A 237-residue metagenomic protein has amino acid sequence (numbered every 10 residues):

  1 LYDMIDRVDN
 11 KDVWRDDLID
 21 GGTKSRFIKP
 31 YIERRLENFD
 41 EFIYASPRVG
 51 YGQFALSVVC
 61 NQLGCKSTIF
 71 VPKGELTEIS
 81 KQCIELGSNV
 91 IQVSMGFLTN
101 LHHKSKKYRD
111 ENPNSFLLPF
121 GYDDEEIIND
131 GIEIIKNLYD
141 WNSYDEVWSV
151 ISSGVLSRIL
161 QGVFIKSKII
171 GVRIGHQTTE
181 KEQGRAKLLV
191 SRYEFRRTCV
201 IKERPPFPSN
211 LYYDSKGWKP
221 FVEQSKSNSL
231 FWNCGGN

Functional and structural regions predicted by a protein language model:
L1-D40: Positively charged, low-complexity intrinsically disordered leader regions
L18, P72-E75, M95-L98, V172-T178 (+2 more regions): Short, acidic/turn-prone active-site loops that include or flank metal/cofactor- and phosphate-binding residues
E33-L36, A55-C65, Q161-K166, P220-S225: Alpha-helix C-terminal capping segments
F39-V59, L63-V71, Y144-S153: A short, small-residue-rich loop immediately preceding and capping a beta-strand
S46-F54, G74-E75, D124, W148-L160 (+2 more regions): Gly/Ser/Thr-rich loops at beta-strand to alpha-helix junctions that form or flank small-molecule/cofactor-binding
L63, E126-R192, N237: Glycine-rich phosphate/pyrophosphate-binding loop at beta-loop-alpha junctions
K73-N142, A186-S209: Small/polar-residue-rich loop-to-helix segments that shape phosphate-bearing ligand pockets
S191-S227, N233-G236: Active-site-adjacent helical/loop segments in soluble small-molecule enzymes
